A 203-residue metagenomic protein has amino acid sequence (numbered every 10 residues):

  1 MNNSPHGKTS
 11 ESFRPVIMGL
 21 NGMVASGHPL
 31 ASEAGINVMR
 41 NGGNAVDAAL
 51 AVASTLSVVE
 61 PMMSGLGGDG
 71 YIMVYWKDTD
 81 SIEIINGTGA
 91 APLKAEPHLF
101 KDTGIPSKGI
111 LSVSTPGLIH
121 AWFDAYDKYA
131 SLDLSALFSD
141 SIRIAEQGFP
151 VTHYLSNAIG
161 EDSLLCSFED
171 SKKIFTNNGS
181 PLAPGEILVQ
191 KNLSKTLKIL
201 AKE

Functional and structural regions predicted by a protein language model:
M1-E33, N37, A45-E203: Noncatalytic scaffold domains of N-terminal-nucleophile
